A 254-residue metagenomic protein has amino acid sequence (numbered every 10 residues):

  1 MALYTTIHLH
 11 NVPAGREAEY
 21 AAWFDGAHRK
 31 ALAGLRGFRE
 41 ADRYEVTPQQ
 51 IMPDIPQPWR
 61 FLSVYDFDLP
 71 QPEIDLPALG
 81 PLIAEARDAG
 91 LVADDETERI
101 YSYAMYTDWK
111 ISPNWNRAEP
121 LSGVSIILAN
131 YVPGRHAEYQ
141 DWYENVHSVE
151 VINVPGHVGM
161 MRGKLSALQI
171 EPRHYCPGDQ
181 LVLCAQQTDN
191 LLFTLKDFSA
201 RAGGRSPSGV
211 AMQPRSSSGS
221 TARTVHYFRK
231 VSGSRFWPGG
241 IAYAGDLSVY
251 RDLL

Functional and structural regions predicted by a protein language model:
M1-L254: Macromolecular interaction modules
